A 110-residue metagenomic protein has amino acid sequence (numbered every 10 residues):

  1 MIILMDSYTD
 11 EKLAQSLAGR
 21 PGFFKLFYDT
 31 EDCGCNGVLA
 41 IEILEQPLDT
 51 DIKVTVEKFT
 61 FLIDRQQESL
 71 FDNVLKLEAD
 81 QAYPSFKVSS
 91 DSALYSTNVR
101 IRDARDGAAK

Functional and structural regions predicted by a protein language model:
M1-K110: Domain-level signature for proteins that mediate thiol-based redox and metal-cofactor handling
